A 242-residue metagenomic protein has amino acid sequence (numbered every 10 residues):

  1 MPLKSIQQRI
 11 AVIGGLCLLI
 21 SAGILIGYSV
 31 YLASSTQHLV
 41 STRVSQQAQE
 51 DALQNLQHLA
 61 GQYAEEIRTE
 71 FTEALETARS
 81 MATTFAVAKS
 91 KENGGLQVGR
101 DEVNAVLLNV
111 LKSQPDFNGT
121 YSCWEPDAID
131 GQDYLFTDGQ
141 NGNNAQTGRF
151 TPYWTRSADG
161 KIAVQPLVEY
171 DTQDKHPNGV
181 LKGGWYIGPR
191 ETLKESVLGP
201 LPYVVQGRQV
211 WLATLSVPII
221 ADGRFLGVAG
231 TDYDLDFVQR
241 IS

Functional and structural regions predicted by a protein language model:
M1-L3: Short, Lys/Arg-rich, polar N-terminal cytosolic tail immediately upstream of the first transmembrane signal-anchor
I6-D101, A105-K112, D116-N118, E195 (+1 more regions): Juxtamembrane extracytoplasmic/periplasmic/luminal helical "stalk" adjacent to the first N-terminal
Q57, L75, N104-L108, G183-Y186 (+3 more regions): Extracytoplasmic/secreted envelope proteins and their assembly/folding machinery, especially bacterial periplasmic
E65-E66, L201-V204, I219: Short beta-turn/strand-loop junction motif enriched in small, turn-promoting residues
R68, N178-G183, S216, D232: Amphipathic alpha-helical bundle/coiled-coil segments
K112-K194, L201-G207: Extracellular/periplasmic ligand-sensing ectodomains of membrane signal-transduction proteins
G119-S122, S196-G199, A213-L215, V228-G230: Structural recognition of the beta-strand scaffold that forms the well-ordered cores of secreted hydrolase catalytic
R208-S242: Conserved beta-strands of PAS-like sensory domains
